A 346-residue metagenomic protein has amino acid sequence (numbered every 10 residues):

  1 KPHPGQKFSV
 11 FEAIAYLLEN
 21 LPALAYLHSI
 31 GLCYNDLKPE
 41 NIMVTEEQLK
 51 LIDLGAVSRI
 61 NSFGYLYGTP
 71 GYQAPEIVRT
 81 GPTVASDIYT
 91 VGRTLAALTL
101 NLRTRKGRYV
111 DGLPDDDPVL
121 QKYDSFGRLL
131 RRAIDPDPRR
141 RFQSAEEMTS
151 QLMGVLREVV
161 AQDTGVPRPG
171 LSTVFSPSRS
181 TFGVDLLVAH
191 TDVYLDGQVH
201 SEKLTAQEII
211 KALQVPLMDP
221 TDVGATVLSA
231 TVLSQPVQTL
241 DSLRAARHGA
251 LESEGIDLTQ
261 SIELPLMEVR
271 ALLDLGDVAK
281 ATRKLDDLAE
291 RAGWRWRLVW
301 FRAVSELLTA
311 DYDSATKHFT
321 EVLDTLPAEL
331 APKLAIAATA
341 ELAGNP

Functional and structural regions predicted by a protein language model:
Y16-L17: Activation segment signature within eukaryotic-like protein kinase domains
L24, H28-V44: Catalytic-loop of the protein kinase fold
F63-E76: Conserved activation segment of eukaryotic-like protein kinases, specifically the C-terminal portion of the activation
D87: Conserved catalytic-loop aspartate of Hanks-type protein kinases
Q121-P136: Conserved C-terminal C-lobe helix
R139-R140, E147-Q162: Terminal C-lobe "cap" of eukaryotic-type protein kinase domains
Q162-E268, L272: Regulatory extensions appended to serine/threonine kinase catalytic cores
